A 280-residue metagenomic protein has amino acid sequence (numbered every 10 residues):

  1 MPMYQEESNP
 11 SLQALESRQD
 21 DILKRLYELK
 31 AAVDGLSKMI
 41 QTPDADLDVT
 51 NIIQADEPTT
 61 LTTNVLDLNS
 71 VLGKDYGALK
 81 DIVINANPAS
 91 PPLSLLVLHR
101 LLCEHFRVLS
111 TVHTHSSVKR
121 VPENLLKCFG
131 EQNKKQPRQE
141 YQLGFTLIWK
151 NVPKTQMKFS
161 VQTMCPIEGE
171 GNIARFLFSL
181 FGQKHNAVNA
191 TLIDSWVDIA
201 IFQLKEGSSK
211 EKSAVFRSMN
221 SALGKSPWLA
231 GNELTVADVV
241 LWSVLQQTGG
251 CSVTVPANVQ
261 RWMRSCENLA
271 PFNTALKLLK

Functional and structural regions predicted by a protein language model:
M1-S94, R100, V108-L126, G130 (+1 more regions): GST-like fold's C-terminal all-alpha helical module
E104: Terminal "cap-and-tail" regions of soluble proteins that handle hydrophobic small molecules
